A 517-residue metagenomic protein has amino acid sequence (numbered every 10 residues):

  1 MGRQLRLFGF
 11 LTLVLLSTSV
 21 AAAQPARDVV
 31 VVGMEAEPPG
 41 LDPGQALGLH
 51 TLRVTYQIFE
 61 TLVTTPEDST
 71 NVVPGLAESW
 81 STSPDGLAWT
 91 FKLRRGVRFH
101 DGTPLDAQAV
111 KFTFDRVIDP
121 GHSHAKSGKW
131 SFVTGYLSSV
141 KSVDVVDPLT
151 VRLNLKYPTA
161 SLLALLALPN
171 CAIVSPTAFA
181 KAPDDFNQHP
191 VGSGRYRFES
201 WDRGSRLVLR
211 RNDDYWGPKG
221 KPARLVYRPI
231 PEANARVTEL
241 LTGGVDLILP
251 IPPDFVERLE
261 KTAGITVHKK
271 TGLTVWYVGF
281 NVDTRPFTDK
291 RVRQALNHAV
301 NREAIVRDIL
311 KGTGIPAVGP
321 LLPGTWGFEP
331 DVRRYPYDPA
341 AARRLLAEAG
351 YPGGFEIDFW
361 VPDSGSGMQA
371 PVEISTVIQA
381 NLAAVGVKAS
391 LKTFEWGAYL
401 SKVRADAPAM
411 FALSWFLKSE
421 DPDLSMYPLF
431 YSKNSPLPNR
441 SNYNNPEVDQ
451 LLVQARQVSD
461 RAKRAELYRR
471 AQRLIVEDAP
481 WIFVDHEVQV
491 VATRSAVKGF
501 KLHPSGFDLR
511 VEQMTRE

Functional and structural regions predicted by a protein language model:
R6, Q24-P25, K92, K111 (+1 more regions): Surface-exposed binding/hinge segments that line and control ligand-binding clefts or catalytic entry sites
G33-P84, D115, H122, H189-G192: N-terminal lobe/hinge region of extracytoplasmic solute-binding protein
A36-R53, L76, T103, K126 (+4 more regions): A structural "hinge/loop" feature
P66-E67, T159-G220, R224, N234 (+2 more regions): Gly/Pro-rich hinge or "lid" segments in bacterial periplasmic/extracellular proteins
E78-S123, R152, E239, P286-T288: Aromatic- and charge-enriched surface segment that lines or borders ligand/interaction sites
D184, N212-R258, I374-S375, K388: Ligand-site clamp/hinge motif
D202, A299-G327, A370-Q379, A384 (+1 more regions): Detector for C-terminal structural segments
P316-E348, S366-E373: Structural transition elements
